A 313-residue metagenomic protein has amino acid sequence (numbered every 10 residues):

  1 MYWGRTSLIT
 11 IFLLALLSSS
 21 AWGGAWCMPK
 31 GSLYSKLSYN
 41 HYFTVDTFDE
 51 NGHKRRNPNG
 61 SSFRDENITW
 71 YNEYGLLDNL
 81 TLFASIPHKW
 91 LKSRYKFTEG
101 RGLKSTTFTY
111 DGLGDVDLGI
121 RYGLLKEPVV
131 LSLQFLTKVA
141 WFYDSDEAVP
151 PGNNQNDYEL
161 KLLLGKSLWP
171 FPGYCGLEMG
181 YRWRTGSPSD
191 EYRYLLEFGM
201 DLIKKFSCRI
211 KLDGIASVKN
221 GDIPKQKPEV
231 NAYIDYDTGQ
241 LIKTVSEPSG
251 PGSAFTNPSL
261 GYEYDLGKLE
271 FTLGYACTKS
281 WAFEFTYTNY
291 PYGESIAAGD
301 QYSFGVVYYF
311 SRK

Functional and structural regions predicted by a protein language model:
W26, E73, R121-G123, K161-S167 (+3 more regions): Transmembrane beta-barrel domains of outer membrane proteins
L33, E66-W70, G114-L118, Y158-L162 (+4 more regions): Hydrophobic, lipid-facing positions within transmembrane beta-strands of outer-membrane proteins
S35-L37, A84, I120, L133-F135 (+6 more regions): Membrane-embedded beta-strand positions of outer-membrane beta-barrel proteins
Y39-V45, I86-K92, L124, T137-Y143 (+5 more regions): Transmembrane beta-strands of outer-membrane beta-barrel pores
H41-N67, F97: Surface-exposed strand-loop-strand hairpins of Gram-negative outer-membrane beta-barrel proteins
N79-A84, E127-L131, P170-C175, K205-I210 (+2 more regions): Repeated loop/turn-to-beta-strand initiation elements of outer-membrane beta-barrel proteins
S93-W183, P188-S189, K225, E229-Y262: Outer-membrane pore/translocation modules
E197-K313: Outer membrane beta-barrel transmembrane domains
